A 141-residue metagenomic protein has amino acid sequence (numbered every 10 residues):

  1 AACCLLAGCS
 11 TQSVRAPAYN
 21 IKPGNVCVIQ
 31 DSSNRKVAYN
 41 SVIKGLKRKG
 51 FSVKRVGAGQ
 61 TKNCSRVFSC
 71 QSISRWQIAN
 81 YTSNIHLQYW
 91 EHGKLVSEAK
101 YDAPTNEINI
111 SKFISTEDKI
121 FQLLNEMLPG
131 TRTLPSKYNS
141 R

Functional and structural regions predicted by a protein language model:
C3-G24: Bacterial Sec signal peptide processing site at the extreme N-terminus
S10, V26-V28, N63-S65: Sequence contexts marking disulfide-bonded cysteines in secreted/extracellular proteins
V14-P17, N40, K54-G59: Intrinsically disordered, low-complexity boundary segments flanking structured domains
A18-N40: Post-signal peptide N-terminal segment of mature Sec-exported envelope proteins
R35, F51-G59, P135-S140: Surface-exposed patches in mature extracellular/periplasmic domains of secreted proteins
R35-V37, V67, L123: Basic helix-extension-helix modules of the SAP/HeH family
K44-I114, D118: Surface-exposed short loop/turn segments
Y101-R141: C-terminal partner/receptor-binding element of secreted or periplasmic proteins
